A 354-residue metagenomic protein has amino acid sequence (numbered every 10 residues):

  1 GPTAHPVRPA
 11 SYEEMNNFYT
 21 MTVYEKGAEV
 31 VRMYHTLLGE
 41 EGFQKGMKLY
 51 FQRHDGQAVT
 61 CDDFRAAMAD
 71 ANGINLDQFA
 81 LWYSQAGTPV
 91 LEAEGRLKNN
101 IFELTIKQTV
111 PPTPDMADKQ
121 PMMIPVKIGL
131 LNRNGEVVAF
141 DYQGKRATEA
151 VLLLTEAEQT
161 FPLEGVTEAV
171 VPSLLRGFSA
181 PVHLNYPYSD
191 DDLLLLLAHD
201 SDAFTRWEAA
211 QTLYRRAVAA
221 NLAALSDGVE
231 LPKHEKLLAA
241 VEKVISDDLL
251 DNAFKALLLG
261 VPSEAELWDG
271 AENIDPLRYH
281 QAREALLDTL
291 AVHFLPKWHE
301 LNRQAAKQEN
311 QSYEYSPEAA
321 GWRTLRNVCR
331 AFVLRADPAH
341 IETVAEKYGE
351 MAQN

Functional and structural regions predicted by a protein language model:
G1-N99, E103-I106: Hydrophobic alpha-helical and helix-loop surface patches within well-folded domains that function as non-catalytic
P9, M21, E25-K26, S84-Q85 (+4 more regions): Generic structural "secondary-structure junction" signal
S11, M47, G95, I106-Q108 (+3 more regions): Active-site proximal loops enriched in glycine and acidic residues that flank catalytic Cys/His/Asp and coordinate
E14-N17, R53-A58, A86-V90, P112-P114 (+5 more regions): Flexible loop/turn segments at secondary-structure boundaries
F18-T20, Q78-W82, L91-E94, T113-A117 (+4 more regions): Generic recognition of flexible, low-complexity loop/linker segments
T20, E164-N354: Long, ordered, helix-rich scaffold segments
T60-Q78, W82-T109, K119, R215-V218 (+1 more regions): His/Asp/Glu-rich metal/cofactor-coordinating catalytic motifs and the adjacent surface-exposed loops that frame enzyme
N75-Q78, A86-L174, A219, W268 (+2 more regions): Beta-strand-rich binding/interaction modules
